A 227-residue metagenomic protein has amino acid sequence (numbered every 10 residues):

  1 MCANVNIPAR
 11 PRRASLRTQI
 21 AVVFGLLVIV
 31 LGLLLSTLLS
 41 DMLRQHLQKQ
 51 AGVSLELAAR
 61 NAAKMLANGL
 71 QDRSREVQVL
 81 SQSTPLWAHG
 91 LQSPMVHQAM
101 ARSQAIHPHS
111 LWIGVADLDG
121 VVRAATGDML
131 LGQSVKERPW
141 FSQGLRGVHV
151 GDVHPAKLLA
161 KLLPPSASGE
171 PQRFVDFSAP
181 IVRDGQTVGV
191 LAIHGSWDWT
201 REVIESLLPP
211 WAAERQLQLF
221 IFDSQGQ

Functional and structural regions predicted by a protein language model:
A3-N4, P8-Q45: Extreme N-terminal signal-anchor transmembrane helix of membrane signaling/transducer proteins, especially in bacteria
V28, T126, W199-Q227: Intrinsic low-complexity, intrinsically disordered coil/linker regions enriched in small/polar and charged residues
Q45-L55: Alpha-helical transmembrane signal-anchor/signal-peptide segments
E56-Q98, A116-T126, R146, V188 (+1 more regions): Extracellular/periplasmic ligand-binding regions of membrane signal-transduction receptors
A67, T84-A88, M100-P108, L208-E214: Short regulatory alpha-helical segment in sensory/regulatory domains of signaling proteins that mediates
V77, S110-V115, L217-F220: Short, hydrophobic-rich beta-strand element in sensory/regulatory alpha-beta domains
Q104-S110, L118-G195, E202: Extracytoplasmic/periplasmic ligand-binding sensor regions of membrane-associated signaling proteins
